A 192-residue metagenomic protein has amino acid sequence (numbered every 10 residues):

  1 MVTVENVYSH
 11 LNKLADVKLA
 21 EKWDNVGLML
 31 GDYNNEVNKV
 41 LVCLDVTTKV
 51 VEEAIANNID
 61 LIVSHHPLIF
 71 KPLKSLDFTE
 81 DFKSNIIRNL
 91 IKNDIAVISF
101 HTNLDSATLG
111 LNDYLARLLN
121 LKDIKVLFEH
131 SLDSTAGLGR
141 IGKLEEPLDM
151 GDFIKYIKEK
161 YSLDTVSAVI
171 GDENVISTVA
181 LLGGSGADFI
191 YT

Functional and structural regions predicted by a protein language model:
M1-T192: Hydrophobic structural segments
